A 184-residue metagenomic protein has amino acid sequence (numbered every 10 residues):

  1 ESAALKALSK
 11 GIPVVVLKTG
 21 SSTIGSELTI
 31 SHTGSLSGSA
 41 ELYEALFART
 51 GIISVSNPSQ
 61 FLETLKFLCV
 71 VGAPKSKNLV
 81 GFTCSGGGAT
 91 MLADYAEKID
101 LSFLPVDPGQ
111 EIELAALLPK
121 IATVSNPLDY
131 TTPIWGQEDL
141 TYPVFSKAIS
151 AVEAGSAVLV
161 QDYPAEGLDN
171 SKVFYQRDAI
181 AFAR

Functional and structural regions predicted by a protein language model:
E1-R184: Catalytic-core regions of core metabolic enzymes, especially those transforming organic acids/acyl-group intermediates
